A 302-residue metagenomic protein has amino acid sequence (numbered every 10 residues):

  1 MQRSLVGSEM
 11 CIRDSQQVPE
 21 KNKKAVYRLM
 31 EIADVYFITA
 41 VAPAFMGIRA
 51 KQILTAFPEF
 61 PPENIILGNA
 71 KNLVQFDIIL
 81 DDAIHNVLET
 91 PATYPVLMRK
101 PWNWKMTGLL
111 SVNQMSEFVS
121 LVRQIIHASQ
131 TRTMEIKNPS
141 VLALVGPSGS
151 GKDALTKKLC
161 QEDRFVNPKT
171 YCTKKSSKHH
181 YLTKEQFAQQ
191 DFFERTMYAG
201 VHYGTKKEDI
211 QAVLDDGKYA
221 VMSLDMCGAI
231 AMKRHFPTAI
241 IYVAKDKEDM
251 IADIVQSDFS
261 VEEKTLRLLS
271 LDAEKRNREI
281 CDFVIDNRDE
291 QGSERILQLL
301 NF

Functional and structural regions predicted by a protein language model:
M1-G7, C11-I12: Single conserved hydrophobic/aromatic residue that forms the stacking wall/gate of nucleotide- or nucleobase-binding
Q16-I53: Substrate-recognition element of Asp-dependent hydrolases with the DxDx(T/V) motif
F37, D191-F236: Glycine-rich phosphate-binding loop used to anchor ATP phosphates in small-molecule kinases, encompassing both
I78-S116: Acidic, Mg2+-coordinating phosphoryl-transfer loop and its flanking beta/alpha structural elements, shared across
D153: Walker A/P-loop
Q161-F193: Conserved substrate/cofactor phosphate-moiety recognition/catalytic segment in nucleotide-dependent phosphotransferases
V221-L224, R234-V255: Conserved phosphate-donor/acceptor-positioning beta-strand/loop module used by diverse small-molecule
A229, F259-L300: Small-molecule kinase domains that catalyze NTP-dependent phosphoryl transfer to phosphate-bearing small molecules
